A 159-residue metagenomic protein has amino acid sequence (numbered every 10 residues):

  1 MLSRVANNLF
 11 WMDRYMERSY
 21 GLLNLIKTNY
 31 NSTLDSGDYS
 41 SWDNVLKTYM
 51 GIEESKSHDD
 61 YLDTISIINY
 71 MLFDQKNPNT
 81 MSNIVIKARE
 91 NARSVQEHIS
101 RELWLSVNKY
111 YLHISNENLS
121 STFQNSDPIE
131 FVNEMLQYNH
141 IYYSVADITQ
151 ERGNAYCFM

Functional and structural regions predicted by a protein language model:
M1-M159: Alpha-helical transmembrane segments and their helix-helix packing motifs
